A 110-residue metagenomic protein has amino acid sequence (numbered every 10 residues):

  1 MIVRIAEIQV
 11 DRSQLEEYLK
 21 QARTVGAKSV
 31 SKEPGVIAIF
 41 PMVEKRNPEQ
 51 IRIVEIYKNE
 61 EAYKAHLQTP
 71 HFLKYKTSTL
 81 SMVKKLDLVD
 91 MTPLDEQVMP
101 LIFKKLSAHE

Functional and structural regions predicted by a protein language model:
I2-I37: N-terminal first-folded block
I2-Q9, A38-L67, K105, H109: Short, well-ordered beta-strand segments in beta-rich or mixed alpha/beta enzyme and ligand-binding folds
E7, A22, E33, P48-I51 (+2 more regions): Low-complexity, intrinsically disordered short peptide segments enriched in small/polar/basic residues
S13, R46-P48, P70, K74: Short alpha-helical
T24-A38, I56-D90: An amphipathic, aromatic/His-enriched active-site/gating alpha helix that lines ligand/cofactor pockets
F40-E49, K76-E110: Glycine-rich beta-strand-turn "strand-cap" elements at beta-sheet edges
